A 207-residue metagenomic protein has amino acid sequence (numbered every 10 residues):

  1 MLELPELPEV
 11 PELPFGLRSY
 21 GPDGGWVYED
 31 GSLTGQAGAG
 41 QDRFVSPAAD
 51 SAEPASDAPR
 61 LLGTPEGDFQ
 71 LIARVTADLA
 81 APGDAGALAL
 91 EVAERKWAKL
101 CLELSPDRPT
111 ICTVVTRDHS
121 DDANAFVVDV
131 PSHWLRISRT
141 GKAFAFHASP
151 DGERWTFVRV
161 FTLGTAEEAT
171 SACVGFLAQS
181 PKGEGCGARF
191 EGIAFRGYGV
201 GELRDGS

Functional and structural regions predicted by a protein language model:
M1-S207: Extracellular glycan-recognition regions
